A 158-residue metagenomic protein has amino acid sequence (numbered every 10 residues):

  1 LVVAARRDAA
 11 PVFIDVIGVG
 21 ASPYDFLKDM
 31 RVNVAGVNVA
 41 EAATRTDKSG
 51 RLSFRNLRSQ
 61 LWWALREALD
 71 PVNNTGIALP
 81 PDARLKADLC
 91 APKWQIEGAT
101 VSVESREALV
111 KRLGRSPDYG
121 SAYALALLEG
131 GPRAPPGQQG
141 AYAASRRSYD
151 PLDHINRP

Functional and structural regions predicted by a protein language model:
L1-V101, A141-P158: Mg2+-dependent endonuclease catalytic cores in nucleic-acid-processing enzymes, primarily RNase H-like
R106-A134: Acidic, Mg2+-coordinating catalytic module of metal-dependent nucleases/exonucleases that use a two-metal-ion mechanism
A124-D150: Intrinsic-disorder/low-complexity linker and hinge segments
